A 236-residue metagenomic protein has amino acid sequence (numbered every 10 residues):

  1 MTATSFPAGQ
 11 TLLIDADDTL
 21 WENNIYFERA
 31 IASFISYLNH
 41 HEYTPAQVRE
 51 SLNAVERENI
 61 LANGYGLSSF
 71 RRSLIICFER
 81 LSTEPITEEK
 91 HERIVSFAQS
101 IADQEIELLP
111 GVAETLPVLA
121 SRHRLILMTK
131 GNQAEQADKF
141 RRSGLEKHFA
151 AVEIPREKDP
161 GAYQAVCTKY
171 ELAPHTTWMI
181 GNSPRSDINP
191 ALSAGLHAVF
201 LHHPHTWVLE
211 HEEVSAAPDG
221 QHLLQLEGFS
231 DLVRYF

Functional and structural regions predicted by a protein language model:
M1-G9, A113, P117, R124 (+1 more regions): Asp-based, Mg2+/Mn2+-dependent phosphohydrolase catalytic module
T2-S51: Active-site neighborhood of HAD-like aspartate-dependent phosphohydrolases
A30-F34, L52, E56, I94-Q99 (+1 more regions): Hydrophobic alpha-helical core bundles mediating ligand binding, dimerization, or RNAP-core interactions
S33, Y37, T115-R122: A short, Lys/Arg-enriched amphipathic alpha-helix followed by its capping loop at the start of a domain
N39-A54, T83-I94, H148: Short, surface-exposed acidic
V55-S100: A metal-dependent, Asp-based hydrolase signature
R93-A113: Long amphipathic N-terminal alpha/beta scaffold segment
T129: Conserved phosphate-coupling serine/threonine residues in phosphotransfer and NTP-handling enzymes
